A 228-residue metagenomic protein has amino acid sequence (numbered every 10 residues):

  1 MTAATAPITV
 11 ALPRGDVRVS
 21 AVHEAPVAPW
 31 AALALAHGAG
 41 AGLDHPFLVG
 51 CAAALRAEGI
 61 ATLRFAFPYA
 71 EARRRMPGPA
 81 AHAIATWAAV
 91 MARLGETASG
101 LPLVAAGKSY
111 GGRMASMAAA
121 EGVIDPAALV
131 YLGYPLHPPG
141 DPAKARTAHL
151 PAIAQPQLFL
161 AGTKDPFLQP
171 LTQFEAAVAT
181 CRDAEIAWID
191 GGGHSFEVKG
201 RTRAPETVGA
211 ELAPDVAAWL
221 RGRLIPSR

Functional and structural regions predicted by a protein language model:
I8-P102, S195-A204: Serine-hydrolase catalytic machinery in alpha/beta-hydrolase-like enzymes
L48, R146, Q155, L168-A177: Short alpha-helix in the alpha/beta-hydrolase fold that links the catalytic acid
W87-Q155: Primarily recognizes the serine-hydrolase "nucleophile elbow" in alpha/beta-hydrolase and SGNH/GDSL folds
I153-A154, F159-A161, D165: Short beta-strand/loop motif that positions the catalytic acidic residue of the alpha/beta-hydrolase fold
K164-L168, H194-S195: Acidic catalytic loop of the alpha/beta-hydrolase fold
A179-E197: Catalytic histidine neighborhood in serine/cysteine hydrolases with alpha/beta-hydrolase-type architecture
G192, G200-R228: Catalytic active-site module of serine/aspartate enzymes centered on a nucleophile-bearing elbow/loop
